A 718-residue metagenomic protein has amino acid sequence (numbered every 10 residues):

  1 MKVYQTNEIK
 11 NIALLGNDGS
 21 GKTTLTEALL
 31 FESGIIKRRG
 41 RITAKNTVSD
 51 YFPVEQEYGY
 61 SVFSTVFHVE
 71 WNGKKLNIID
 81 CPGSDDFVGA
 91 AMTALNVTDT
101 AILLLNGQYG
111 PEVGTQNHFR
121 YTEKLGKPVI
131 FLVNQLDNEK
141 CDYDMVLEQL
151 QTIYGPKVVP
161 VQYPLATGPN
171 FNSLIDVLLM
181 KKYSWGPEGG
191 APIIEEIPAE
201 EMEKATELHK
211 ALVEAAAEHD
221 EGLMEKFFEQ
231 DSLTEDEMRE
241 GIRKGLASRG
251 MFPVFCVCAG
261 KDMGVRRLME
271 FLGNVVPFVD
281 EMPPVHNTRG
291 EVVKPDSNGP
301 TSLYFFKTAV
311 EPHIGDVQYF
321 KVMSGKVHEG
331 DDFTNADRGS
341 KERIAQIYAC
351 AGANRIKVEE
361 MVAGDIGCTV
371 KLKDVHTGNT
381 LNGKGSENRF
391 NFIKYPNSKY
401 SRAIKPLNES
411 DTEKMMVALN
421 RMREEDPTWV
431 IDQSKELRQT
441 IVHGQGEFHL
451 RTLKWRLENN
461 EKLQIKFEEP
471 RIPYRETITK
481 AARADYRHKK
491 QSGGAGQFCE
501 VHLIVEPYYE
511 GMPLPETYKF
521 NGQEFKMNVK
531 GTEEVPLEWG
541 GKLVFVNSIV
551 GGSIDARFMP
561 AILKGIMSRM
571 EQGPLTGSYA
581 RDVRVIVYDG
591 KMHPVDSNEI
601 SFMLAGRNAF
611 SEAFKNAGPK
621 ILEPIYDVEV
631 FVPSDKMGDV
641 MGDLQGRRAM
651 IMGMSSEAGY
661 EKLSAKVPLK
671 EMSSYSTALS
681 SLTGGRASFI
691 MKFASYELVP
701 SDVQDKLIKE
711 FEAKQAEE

Functional and structural regions predicted by a protein language model:
M1-L105, Y109-P111, P160: P-loop NTPase switch module centered on the Walker A-proximal segment
M1-S20, R39, G107-P312, F333 (+1 more regions): P-loop NTPase catalytic nucleotide-binding module
T6-I9, T23, K45-N46, G59-F63 (+25 more regions): Amphipathic alpha-helical transducer elements in NTP-driven molecular machines
G19, L25, G59, D80 (+21 more regions): Conserved structural-core and active-site-/substrate-pathway-adjacent residues in large, well-folded domains of enzymes
N46, N72-L76, L95-I102, A216-K226 (+2 more regions): Gly-rich Lys/Arg/Thr-decorated short loops/hinges at beta-loop-alpha junctions or inter-strand turns that position
F52-E57, L76-F87, L103-G110, Q135-N138 (+4 more regions): Flexible beta-alpha connector loops of hexameric P-loop NTPases
G73-K75, T98-A101, G126-L132, S248-P253 (+4 more regions): Short, surface-exposed connector motifs at secondary-structure boundaries
L147-Q149, V158-P160, P164, G168 (+3 more regions): Accessory interaction regions appended to the cores of large information-processing enzymes
